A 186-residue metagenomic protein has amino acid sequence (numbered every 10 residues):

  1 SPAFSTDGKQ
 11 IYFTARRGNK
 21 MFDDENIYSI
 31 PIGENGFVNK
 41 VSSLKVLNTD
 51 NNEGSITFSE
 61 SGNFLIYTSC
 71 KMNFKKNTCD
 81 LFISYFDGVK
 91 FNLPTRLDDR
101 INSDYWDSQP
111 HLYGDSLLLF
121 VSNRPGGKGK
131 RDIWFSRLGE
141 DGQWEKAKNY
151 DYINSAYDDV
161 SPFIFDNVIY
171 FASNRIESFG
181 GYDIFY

Functional and structural regions predicted by a protein language model:
S1-Y186: Short, conserved micro-motifs composed of acidic
